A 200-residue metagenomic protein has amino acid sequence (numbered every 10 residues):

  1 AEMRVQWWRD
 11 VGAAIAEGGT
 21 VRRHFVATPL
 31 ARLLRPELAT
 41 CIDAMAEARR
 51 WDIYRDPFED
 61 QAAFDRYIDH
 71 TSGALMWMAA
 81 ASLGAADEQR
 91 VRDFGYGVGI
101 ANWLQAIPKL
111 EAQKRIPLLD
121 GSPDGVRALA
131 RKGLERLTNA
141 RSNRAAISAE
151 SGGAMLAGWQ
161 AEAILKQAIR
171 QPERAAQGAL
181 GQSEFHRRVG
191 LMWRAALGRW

Functional and structural regions predicted by a protein language model:
A1-A31, I42-R49, I68-W77, D87-G99 (+2 more regions): Catalytic cores of Mg2+-dependent Asp-rich isoprenoid enzymes
R32-L33, A48-Y67: Active-site flanking loop/helix segments enriched in acidic
E37-T40: Long amphipathic alpha-helical segments that form oligomerization/scaffold cores
